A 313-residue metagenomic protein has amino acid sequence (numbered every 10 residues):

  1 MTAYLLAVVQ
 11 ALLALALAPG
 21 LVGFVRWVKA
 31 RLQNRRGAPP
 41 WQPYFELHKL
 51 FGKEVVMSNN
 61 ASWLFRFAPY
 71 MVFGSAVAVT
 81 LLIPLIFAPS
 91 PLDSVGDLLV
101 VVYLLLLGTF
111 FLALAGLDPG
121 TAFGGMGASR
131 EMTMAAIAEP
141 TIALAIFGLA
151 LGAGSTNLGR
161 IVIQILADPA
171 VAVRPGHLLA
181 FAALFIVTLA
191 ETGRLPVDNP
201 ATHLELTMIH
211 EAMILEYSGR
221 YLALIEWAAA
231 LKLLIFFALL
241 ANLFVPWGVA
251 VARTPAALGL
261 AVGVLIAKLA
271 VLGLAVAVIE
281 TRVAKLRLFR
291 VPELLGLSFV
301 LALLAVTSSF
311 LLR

Functional and structural regions predicted by a protein language model:
L6-L17, L21, D93-L106, A170-E191 (+1 more regions): Alpha-helical transmembrane segments
P19-V28, G108-G116, A182-N199, A270-I279: Transmembrane alpha-helical segments that form the membrane-embedded catalytic/substrate-channel core of multi-pass
N34-F51, N199-Y221: Juxtamembrane inter-helical linkers in multi-pass membrane proteins
E46-F65, T121-M126, I214-Y221: Cytosolic juxtamembrane amphipathic/interface segments immediately preceding and feeding into a transmembrane helix
V55-S58, V77-D93, L112-T121, L151-N157 (+1 more regions): Transmembrane alpha-helix boundary signature
L81, V100-A115, A136-A153: Mid-bilayer segments of alpha-helical transmembrane spans in multi-pass integral membrane proteins that mediate
P91-S94, G148-L179: Juxtamembrane/interfacial segments at transmembrane-helix boundaries in multi-pass membrane proteins
A275-L301: Interfacial loop-to-transmembrane junctions
